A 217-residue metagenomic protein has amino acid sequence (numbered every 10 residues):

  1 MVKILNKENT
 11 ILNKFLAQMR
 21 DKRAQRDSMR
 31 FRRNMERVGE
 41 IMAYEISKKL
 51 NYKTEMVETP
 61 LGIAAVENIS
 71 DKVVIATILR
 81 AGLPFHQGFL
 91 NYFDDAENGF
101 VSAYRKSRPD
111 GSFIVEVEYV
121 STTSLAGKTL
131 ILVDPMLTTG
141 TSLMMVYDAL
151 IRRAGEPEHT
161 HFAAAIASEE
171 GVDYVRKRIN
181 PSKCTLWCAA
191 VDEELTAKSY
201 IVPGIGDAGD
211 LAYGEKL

Functional and structural regions predicted by a protein language model:
M1-L217: PRPP-associated nucleotide enzymes
